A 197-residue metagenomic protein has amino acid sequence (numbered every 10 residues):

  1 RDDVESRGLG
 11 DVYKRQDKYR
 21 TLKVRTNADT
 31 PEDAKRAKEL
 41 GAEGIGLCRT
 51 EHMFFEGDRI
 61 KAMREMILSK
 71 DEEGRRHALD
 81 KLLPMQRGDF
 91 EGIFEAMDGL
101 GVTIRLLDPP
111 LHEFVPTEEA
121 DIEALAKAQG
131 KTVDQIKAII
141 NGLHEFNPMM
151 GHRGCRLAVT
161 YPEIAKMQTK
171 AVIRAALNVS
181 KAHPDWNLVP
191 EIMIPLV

Functional and structural regions predicted by a protein language model:
D2-Y13: Single conserved hydrophobic/aromatic residue that forms the stacking wall/gate of nucleotide- or nucleobase-binding
K14-V197: Conserved alpha/beta-domain cores
